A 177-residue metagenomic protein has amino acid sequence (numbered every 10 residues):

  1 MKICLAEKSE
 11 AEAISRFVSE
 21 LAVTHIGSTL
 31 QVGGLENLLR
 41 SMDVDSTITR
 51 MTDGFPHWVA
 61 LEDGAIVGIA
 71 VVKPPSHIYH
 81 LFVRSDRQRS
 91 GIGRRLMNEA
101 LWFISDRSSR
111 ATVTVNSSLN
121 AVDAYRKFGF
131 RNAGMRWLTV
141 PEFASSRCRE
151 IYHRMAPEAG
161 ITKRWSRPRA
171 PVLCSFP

Functional and structural regions predicted by a protein language model:
K2-R16: A short beta-loop-alpha structural element at the N-terminal edge of CoA-dependent acyl/N-acetyltransferase catalytic
S19-D45: Conserved GNAT-fold acetyl-CoA-binding loop/helix
D43-V59: A short helix-loop-beta-strand connector motif used in the catalytic cores of GNAT acetyltransferases and, in some
F55-G68, K73: Conserved beta-hairpin
L81-R89: A short, internal acetyl-CoA/4′-phosphopantetheine-binding micro-motif in the GNAT/acyltransferase core
R89-W102: Conserved acetyl-CoA-binding loop-helix of GNAT-fold acetyltransferases
I104-S118: Conserved GNAT acetyl-CoA-binding A-motif
T112-N116, R131-R149: Conserved catalytic-core motifs of GNAT/GCN5-like acyltransferases
